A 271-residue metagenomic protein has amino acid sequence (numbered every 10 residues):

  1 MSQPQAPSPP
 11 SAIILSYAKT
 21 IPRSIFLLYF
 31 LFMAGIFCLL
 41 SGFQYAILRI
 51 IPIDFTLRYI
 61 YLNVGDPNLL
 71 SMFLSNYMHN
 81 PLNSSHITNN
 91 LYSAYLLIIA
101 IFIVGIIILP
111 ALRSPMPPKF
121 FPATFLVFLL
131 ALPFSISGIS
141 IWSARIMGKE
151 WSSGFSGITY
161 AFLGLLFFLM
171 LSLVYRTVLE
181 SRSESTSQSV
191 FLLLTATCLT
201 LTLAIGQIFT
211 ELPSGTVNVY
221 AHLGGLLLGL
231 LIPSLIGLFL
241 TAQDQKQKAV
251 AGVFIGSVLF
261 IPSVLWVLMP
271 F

Functional and structural regions predicted by a protein language model:
M1-P7: Short, intrinsically disordered terminal tails adjacent to the first/last structured region
P9-F271: A detector for small-residue-rich transmembrane helices and their helix-helix packing motifs
